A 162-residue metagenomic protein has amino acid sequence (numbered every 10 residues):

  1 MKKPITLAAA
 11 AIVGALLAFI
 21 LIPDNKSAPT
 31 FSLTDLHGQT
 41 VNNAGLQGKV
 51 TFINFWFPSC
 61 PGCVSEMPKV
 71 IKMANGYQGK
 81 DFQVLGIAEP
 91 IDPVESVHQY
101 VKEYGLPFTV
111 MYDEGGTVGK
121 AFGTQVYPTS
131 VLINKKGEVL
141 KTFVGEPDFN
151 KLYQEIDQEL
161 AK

Functional and structural regions predicted by a protein language model:
M1-T34, K162: N-terminal targeting signals for export/organelle localization
F31-T51: A short beta-strand-turn-helix
Q47-K49, G79, L106-P107, T124-Q125: Active-site acidic short loop of glycosyltransferases
K49-T51, F55-S59, V126: Short pre-active-site segment immediately N-terminal to redox-active cysteine/selenocysteine motifs in thiol-based
F52-I53, V84, S130: Hydrophobic beta-strand anchors of alpha/beta hydrolase catalytic cores
S65-Y104, E114-K120: Structural microenvironment flanking redox-active thiols in thiol-disulfide oxidoreductases
Q99-L106, E114-D157: Thiol/disulfide oxidoreductase modules built on the thioredoxin-like
